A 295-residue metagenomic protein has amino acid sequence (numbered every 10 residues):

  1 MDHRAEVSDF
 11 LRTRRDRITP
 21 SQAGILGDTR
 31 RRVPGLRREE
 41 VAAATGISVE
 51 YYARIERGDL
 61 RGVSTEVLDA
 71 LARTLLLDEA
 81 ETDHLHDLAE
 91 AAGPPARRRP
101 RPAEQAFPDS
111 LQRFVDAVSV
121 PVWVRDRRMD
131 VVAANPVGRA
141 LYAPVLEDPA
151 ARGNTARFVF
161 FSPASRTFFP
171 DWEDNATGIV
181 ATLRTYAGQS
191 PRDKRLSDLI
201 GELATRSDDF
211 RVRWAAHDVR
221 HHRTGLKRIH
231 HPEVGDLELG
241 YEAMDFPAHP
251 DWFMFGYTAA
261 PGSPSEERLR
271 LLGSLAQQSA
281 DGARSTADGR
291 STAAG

Functional and structural regions predicted by a protein language model:
M1-L36: A short, Lys/Arg-rich alpha-helix, primarily the initiator
M1-R12, V63-Q105, R127: Short amphipathic recognition helices of helix-turn-helix/homeodomain-type DNA-binding modules
R12, A43, R73, D87 (+3 more regions): Short polybasic/polar patches that bind polyanions
R12-T19, H86, E90, D116 (+2 more regions): Amphipathic, well-packed alpha-helical segments that form the structural scaffold of globular domains
Q22-L36, P95-S110, F114-A117: An N-terminal domain-cap segment
D28-R32, R38-E39, T45-G62, A70-A72: Recognition helix of helix-turn-helix/homeodomain-like DNA-binding domains that insert into the DNA major groove
D109-P121, R125-D126, V131-G295: Hydrophobic protein-protein interaction segments
